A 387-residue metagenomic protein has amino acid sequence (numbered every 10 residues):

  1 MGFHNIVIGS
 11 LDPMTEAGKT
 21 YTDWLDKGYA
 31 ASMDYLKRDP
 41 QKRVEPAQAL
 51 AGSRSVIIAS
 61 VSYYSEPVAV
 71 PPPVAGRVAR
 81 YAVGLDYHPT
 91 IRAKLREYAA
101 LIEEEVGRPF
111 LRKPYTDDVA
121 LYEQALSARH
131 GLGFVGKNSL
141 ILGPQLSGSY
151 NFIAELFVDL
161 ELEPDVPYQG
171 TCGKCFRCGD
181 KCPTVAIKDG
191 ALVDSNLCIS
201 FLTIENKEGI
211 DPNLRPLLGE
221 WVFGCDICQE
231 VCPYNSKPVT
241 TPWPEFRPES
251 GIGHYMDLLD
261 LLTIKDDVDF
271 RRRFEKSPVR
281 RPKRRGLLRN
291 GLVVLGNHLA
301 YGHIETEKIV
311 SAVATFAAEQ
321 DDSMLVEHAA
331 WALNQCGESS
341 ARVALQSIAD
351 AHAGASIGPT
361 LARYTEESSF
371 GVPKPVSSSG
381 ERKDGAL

Functional and structural regions predicted by a protein language model:
M1-T171, A351-A353, T360, A386: Auxiliary alpha/beta "docking" domains used to position bulky ligands
F3, P13, R177-S200, K207 (+2 more regions): Iron-sulfur cluster-binding cysteine motifs and their immediate structural context in ferredoxin-like electron-transfer
I252-D266, R272-R285, R289-H303, T315: Alpha-helical adaptor scaffolds
D269-R273, H303-A318, E338-A349: Amphipathic alpha-helical scaffolding segments comprising HEAT/armadillo-like alpha-solenoid repeats
L295, L299-G302, L333, G337 (+1 more regions): Alpha-solenoid repeat junctions
F370, K374-P375, S379: Intrinsically disordered, low-complexity segments enriched in serine/proline and basic residues
